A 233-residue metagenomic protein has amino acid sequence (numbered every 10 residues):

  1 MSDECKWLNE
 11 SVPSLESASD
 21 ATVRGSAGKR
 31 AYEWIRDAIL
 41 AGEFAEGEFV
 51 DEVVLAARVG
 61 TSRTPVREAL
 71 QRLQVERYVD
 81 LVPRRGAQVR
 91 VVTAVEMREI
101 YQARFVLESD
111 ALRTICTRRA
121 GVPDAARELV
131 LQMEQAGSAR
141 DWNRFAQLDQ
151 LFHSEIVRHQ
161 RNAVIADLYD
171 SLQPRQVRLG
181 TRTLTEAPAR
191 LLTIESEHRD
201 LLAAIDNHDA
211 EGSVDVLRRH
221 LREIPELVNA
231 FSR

Functional and structural regions predicted by a protein language model:
M1-T117, P225, N229-R233: Short linear motifs at protein or domain termini
S2-S11, R127-Q135, A139, R178-R233: C-terminal all-alpha effector/ligand-binding and dimerization domain of prokaryotic HTH-type transcriptional repressors
A38, E43, A136, V157 (+1 more regions): Hydrophobic side-chain positions on well-ordered alpha-helices, corresponding to helix-helix packing/interface faces
L81, A94-V95, D124, S196 (+1 more regions): Charged, amphipathic alpha-helical coiled-coil/dimerization segments
I100, A126, F145, D149 (+5 more regions): Hydrophobic packing residues in well-ordered alpha-helices of helical domains and bundles
A103-R118, Q150-P188, L227: Hydrophobic, amphipathic alpha-helical faces that serve as interaction scaffolds
E108-Q135: Amphipathic alpha-helical dimerization/coiled-coil segments that flank or bridge DNA-binding/regulatory modules
